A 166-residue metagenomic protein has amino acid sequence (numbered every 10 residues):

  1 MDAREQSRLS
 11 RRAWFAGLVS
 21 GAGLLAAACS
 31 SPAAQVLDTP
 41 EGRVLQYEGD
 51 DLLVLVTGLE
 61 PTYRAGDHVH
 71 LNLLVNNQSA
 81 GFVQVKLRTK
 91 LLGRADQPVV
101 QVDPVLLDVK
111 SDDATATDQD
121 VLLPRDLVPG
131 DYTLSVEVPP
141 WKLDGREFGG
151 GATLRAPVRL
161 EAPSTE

Functional and structural regions predicted by a protein language model:
M1-L9, A16-A27: N-terminal secretory signal peptides
F15-G17, G23, C29-E48: A eukaryote-biased signal for short, well-structured alpha-helical docking elements
D51-L53, G93-V105: Short beta-strand and strand-turn-strand segments in soluble, beta-rich domains
P61-L74: Contiguous beta-strand segments within globular domains
Y63-A65, L106-T115: Short proline/glycine- and polar residue-rich coil/turn motifs
Y63-A65, Q78-V85: A short beta-turn/strand-edge loop motif at beta-sheet boundaries
L122-V128: Short, surface-exposed loop/turn segments at beta-strand-coil junctions that are enriched for proline with nearby
K142-T153: Beta-sandwich strand segments
